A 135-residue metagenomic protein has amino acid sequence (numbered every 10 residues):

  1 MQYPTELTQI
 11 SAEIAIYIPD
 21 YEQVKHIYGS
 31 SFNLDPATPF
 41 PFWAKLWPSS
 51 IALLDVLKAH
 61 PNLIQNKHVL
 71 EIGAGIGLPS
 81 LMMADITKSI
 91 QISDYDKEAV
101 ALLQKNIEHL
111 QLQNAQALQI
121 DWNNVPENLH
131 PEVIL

Functional and structural regions predicted by a protein language model:
M1-L135: S-adenosylmethionine-dependent methyltransferases
